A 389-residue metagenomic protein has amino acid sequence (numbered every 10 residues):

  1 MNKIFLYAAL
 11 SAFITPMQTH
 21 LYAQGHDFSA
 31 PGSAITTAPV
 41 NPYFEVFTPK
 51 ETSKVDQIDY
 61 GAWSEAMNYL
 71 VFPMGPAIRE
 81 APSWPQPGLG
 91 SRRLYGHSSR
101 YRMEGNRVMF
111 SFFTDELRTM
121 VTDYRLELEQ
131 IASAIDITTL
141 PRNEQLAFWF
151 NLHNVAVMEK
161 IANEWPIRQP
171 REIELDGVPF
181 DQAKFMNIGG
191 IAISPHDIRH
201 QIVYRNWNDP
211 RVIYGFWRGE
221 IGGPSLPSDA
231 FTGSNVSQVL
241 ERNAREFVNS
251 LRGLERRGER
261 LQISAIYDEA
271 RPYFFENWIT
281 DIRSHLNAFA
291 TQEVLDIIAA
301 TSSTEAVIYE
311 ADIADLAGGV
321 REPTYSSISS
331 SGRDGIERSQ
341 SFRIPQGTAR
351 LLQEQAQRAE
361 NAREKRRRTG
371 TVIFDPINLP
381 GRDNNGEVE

Functional and structural regions predicted by a protein language model:
M1-I4: Positively charged n-region of N-terminal signal peptides that target proteins for export
Y7-P16: Bacterial N-terminal signal peptides
Q18-H20: Membrane-interface motif at the C-terminal end of an N-terminal transmembrane signal
Y22-E389: C-terminal region detector
